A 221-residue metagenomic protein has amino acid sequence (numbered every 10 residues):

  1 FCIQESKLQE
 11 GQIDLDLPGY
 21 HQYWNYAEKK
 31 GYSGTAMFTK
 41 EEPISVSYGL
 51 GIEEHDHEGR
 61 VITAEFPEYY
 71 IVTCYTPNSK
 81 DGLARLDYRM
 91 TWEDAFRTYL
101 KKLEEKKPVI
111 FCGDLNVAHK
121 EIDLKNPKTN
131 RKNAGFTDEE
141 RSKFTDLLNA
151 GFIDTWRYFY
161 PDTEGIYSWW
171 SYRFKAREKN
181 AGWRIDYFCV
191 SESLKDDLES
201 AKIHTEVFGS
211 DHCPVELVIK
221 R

Functional and structural regions predicted by a protein language model:
F1-G11, I71, L100-E121, T155 (+3 more regions): Active-site beta-strand/loop signature of hydrolases that rely on acidic residues for catalysis
S6-K7, Q12-S79: Structured beta-strand-rich core segments of catalytic domains in phosphoester-bond hydrolases
Q9-Q12, G31-Y32, K80-L83, A118-K128 (+2 more regions): Short catalytic/ligand-binding loop motif for oxyanion handling, primarily in non-cytosolic enzymes, centered on
H21, D94-A181, I185: Metal-dependent phosphoesterases centered on the DNase I-like endonuclease/exonuclease/phosphatase
K30-V46, E164-I166, R173-D196: Conserved beta strand-loop-helix elements of the APE1-like EEP
K40, A64-P67, S191-E192, L217-R221: Active-site beta-strand termini and strand-to-loop segments that position acidic
G51-I52, T76-E93, K128-N133: Surface-exposed cleft-lining segments at the edges of enzyme active sites
D196-E206: Low-complexity, intrinsically disordered Gly/Pro/Thr-rich segments
